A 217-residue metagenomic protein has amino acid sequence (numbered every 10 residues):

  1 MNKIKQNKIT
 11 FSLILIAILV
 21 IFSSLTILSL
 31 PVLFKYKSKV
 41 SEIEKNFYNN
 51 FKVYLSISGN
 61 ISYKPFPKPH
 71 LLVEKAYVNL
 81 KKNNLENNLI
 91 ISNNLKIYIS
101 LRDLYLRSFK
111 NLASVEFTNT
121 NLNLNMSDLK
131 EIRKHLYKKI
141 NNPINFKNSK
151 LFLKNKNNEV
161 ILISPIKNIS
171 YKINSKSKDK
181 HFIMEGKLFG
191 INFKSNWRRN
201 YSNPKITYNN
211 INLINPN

Functional and structural regions predicted by a protein language model:
M1-K52: N-terminal type II signal-anchor transmembrane helix that functions as the membrane-insertion/stop-transfer segment
F11, V32-K39, I61-N158, P165 (+3 more regions): Flexible beta-edge/linker motif
K52-G59: A short, amphipathic edge element
N200, P204-N217: Strand-loop-strand
